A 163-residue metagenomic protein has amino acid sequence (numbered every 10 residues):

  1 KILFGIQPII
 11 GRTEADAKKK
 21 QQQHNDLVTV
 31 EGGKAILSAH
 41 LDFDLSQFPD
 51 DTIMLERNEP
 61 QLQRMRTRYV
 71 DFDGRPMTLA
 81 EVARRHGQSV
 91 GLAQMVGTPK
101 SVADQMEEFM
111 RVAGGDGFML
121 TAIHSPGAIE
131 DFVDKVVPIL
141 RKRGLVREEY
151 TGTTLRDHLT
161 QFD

Functional and structural regions predicted by a protein language model:
K1-E108, L140-D163: An alpha-helical appendage that flanks or caps ligand/catalytic pockets
K1-L3, D116-M119: Structural preference for beta-strand elements that scaffold enzyme active sites
I9-E14, H124-E130: Flexible loop/turn segments at secondary-structure boundaries
A93, L120-I123: Outer-membrane beta-barrel pore domains
G97, L120, A128-D131: C-terminal subdomain of alpha/beta-hydrolase-fold enzymes, centered on the catalytic histidine and its supporting
E108-G115: A structural motif corresponding to the C-terminal end of an alpha-helix and its immediate exit/capping segment
S125-L145: C-terminal helical cap(s) of enzyme catalytic domains, especially alpha/beta-barrels
